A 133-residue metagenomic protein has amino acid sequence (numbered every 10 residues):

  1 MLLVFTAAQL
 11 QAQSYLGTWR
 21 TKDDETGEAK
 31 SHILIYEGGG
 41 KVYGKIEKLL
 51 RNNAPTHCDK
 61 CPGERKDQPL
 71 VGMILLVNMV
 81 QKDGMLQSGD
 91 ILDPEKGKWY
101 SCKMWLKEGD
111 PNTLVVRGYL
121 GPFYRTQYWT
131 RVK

Functional and structural regions predicted by a protein language model:
M1-L3: Sec-dependent signal peptide recognition, specifically the positively charged N-region followed immediately by
F5-A12: Sec/Tat signal peptide C-region and signal peptidase I cleavage site
Q13-T18, K82-G89, P111-V115: Short, hydrophobic/aromatic-rich segments at coil-to-beta transitions
T21-E95, W99-C102: Central antiparallel beta-sheet cores of small beta-barrel/beta-sandwich binding domains
W105, G109, L114-R125: Short, exposed beta-strand-loop hairpins at the edges of beta-sheets in extracellular/periplasmic proteins
V132-K133: Short, solvent-exposed mixed-charge patches
